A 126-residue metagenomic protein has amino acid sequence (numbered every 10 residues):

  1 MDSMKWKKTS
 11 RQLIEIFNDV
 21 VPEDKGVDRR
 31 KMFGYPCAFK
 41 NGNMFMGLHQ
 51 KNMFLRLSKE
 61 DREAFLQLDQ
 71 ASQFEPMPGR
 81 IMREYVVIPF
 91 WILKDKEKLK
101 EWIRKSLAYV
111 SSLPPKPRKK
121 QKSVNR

Functional and structural regions predicted by a protein language model:
M1-R126: Charge-dense, helix-prone N-terminal extensions
